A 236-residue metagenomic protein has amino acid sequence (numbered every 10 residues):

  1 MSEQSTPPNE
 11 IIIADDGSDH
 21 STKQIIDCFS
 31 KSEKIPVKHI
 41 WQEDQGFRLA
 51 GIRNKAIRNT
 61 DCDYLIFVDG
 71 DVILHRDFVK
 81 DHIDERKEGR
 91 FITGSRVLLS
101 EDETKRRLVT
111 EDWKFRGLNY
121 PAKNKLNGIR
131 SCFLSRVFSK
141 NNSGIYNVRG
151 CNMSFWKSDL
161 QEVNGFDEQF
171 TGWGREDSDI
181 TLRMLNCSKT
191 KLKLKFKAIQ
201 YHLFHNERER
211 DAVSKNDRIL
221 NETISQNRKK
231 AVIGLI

Functional and structural regions predicted by a protein language model:
M1-G46: Acidic donor-binding segment of Leloir-type glycosyltransferases
E43-T60, D77: Glycine-rich, basic loop-to-helix element that forms the pyrophosphate-binding segment of sugar-nucleotide handling
L65: Short aromatic/hydrophobic "clamp" motif used to bind/position activated sugar donors
D69-I73: The conserved acidic donor/metal-binding loop of glycosyltransferases
D77-L118: Conserved donor NDP-sugar-binding/catalytic core segment of glycosyltransferases
L99, L194-D211: Active-site donor/metal-binding and catalytic loop motifs of nucleotide-sugar-dependent glycosylation enzymes
D112-I145: Short, flexible, basic/aromatic active-site loop/helix in glycosyltransferases
N147-V148, N152-N164, F170-T190, K195-F196: A short, conserved alpha-helix in the catalytic core of glycosyltransferases
